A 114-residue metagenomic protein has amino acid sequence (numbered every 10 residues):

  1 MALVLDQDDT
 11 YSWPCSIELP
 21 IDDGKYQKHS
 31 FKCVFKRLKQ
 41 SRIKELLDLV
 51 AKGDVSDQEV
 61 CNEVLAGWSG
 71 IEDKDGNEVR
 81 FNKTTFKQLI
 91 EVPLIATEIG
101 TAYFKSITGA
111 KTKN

Functional and structural regions predicted by a protein language model:
M1-D48: Short, charged/polar N-terminal "headpieces" of proteins
K25-H29, L38-N114: Short, surface-exposed, charged amphipathic helix/loop patches that serve as local interaction elements
